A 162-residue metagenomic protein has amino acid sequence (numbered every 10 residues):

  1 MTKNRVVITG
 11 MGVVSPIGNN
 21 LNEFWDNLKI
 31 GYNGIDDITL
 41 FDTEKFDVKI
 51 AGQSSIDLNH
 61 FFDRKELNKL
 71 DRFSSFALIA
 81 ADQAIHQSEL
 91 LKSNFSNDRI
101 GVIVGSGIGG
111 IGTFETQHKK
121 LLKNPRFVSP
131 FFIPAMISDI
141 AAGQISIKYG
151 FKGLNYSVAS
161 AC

Functional and structural regions predicted by a protein language model:
M1-N155: Conserved "HGTGT" condensation-loop signature of ketosynthase/thiolase-family condensing enzymes that catalyze
V158: Hydrophobic residues at beta-strand termini and immediately following loops that shape nucleotide-binding pockets
C162: Claisen-condensing/thiolase-fold acyl-transfer catalytic domains that form or cleave C-C bonds in fatty acid
